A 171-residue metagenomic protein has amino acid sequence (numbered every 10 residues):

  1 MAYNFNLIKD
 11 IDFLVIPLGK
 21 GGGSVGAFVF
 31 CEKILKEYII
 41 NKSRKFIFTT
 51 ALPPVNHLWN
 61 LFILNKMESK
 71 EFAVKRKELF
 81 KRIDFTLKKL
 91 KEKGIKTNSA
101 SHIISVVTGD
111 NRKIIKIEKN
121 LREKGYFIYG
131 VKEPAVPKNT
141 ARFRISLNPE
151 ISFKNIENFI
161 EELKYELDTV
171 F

Functional and structural regions predicted by a protein language model:
Y3-Y38: Active-site PLP attachment segment
V25-G26, S43-L52: A short glycine-threonine-serine/GTX helix/turn-capping micro-motif
Y38, K42, F85, K89-K93 (+2 more regions): Generic non-transmembrane alpha-helical segments
Y38-N41, W59-F62, V74-F85, N158: A non-catalytic, amphipathic alpha-helix used as a structural packing/dimerization or gating element in enzyme scaffolds
H57-V74, K91: Amphipathic alpha-helix from the class-I
A73-D84, K91-K124, A135, L147-P149: Conserved PLP-binding catalytic core of the aspartate aminotransferase-like
E123-K124, A135-F171: PLP-dependent enzyme catalytic core of the Aspartate aminotransferase-like
I128-V131: Membrane-embedded alpha-helical bundles of multi-pass transporters/translocases, especially carrier/permease families
